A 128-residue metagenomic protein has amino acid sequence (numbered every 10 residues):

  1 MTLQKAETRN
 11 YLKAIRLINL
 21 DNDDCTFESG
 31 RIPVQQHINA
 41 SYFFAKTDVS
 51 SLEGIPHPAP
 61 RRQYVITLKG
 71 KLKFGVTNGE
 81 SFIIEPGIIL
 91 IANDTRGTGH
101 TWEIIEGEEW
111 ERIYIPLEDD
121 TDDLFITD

Functional and structural regions predicted by a protein language model:
T2-N19, E80: Short acidic, Pro/Gly- and aromatic-enriched capping/linker segments at domain boundaries
N19, E28-V34, A40-A59, N93-G97 (+1 more regions): Conserved short histidine dyad/triad with adjacent acidic residue
V34, T77-R96: Short acidic-glycine-tyrosine-enriched beta hairpin
E53, G70-G75, I89, D120: Short beta-strand segments in beta-sandwich/barrel cores
H57-F74, I115-P116: Short, conserved beta-strand element in jelly-roll/cupin
I89-T95, T101, I105-D123: A short hydrophobic beta-strand segment most commonly corresponding to one strand of the jelly-roll/cupin
